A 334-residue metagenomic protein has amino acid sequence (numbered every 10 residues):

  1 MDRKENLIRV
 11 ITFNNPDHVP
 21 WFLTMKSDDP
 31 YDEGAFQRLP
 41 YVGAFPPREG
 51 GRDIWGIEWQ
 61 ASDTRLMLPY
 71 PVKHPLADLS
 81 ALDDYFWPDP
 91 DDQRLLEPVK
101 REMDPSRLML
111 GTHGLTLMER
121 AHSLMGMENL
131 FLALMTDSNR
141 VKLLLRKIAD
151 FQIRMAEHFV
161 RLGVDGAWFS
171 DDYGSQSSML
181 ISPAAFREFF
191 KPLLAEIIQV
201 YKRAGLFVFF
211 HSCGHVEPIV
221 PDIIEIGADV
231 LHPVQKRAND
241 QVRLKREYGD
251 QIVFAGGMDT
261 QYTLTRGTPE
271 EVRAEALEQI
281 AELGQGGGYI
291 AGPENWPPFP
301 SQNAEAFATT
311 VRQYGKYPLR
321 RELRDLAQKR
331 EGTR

Functional and structural regions predicted by a protein language model:
M1-K26, A61, F86-R334: Active-site loop segments of alpha/beta catalytic cores
K26-E97: Helix-coil boundary/capping segments in enzymes
